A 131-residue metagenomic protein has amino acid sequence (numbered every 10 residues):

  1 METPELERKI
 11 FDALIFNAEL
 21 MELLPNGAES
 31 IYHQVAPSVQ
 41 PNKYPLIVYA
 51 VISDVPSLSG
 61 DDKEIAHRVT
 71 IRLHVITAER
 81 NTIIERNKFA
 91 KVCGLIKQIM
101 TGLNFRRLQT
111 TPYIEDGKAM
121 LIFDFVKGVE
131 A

Functional and structural regions predicted by a protein language model:
M1-S53, L58-S59: Small/polar-rich, solvent-exposed N-terminal microdomains that initiate assembly or binding
P41-K43, K63-H67, E115-A119: A generic structural micro-feature
S57-E64, N87: Residues at secondary-structure transition points
D62-R68, K91-G94: Short intrinsically disordered coil segments
I65-R80, A119-V129: Oligomerization/assembly interface segments of phage tail-like spikes and tubes
N81-V92: Short, conserved charged micro-motifs
K91-A131: Acidic-leaning, charged glycine-interspersed low-complexity segments
